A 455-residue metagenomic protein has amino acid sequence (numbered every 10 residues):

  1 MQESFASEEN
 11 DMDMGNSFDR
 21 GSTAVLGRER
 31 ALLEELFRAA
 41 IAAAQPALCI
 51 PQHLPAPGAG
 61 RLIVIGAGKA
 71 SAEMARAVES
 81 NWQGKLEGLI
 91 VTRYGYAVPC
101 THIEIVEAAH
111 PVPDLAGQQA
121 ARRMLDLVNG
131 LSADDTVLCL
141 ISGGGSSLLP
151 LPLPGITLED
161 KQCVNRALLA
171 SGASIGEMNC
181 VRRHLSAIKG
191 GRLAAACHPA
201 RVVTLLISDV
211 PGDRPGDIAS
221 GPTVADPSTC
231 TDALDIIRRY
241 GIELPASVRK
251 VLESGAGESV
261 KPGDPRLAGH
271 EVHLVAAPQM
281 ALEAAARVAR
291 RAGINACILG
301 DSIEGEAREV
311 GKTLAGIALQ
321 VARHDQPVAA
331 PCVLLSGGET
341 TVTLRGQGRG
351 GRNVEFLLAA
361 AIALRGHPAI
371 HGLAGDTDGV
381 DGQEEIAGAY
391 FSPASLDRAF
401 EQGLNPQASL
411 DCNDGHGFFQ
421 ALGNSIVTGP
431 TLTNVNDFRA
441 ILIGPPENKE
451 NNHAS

Functional and structural regions predicted by a protein language model:
D11-I65, E73-M74: An N-terminal, well-structured beta->alpha segment
A77-L86, H102-E104, L125, N129 (+5 more regions): A glycine- and small-aliphatic-rich helix-loop capping segment at beta-alpha/alpha-beta transitions that lines
V91-A133, G176, V181-R182: Glycine-rich oxoanion-binding loops at beta->alpha junctions
N129-D217, P222-A225, D411-D414, F418 (+2 more regions): Glycine-rich, mobile lid/loop segments that gate access to catalytic sites or pores
I156-A173, D226-G241, G346-G372: Gly/Ser/Thr-rich active-site loops/lids in small-molecule metabolic enzymes that frequently grip phosphoryl groups
V203, A225-I317, A322: Accessory alpha-helical/coil subdomains and C-terminal extensions that flank or cap enzyme catalytic cores
R287, G293-A374, G382: Active-site segments that bind and position negatively charged phosphate/pyrophosphate groups
L358-S455: Internal helix-turn-beta structural module
